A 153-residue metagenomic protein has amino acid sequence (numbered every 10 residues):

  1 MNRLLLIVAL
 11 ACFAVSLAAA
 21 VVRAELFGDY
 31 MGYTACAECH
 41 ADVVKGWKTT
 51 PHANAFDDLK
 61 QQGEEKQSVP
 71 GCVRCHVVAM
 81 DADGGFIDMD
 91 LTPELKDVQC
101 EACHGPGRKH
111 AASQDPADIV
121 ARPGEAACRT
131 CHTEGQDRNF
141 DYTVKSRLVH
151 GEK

Functional and structural regions predicted by a protein language model:
M1-I7: Positively charged n-region of N-terminal signal peptides that target proteins for export
I7-S16: Bacterial N-terminal signal peptides
A20-P123, F140-K153: Sequence context of c-type cytochrome heme-c attachment sites
R129-N139, K145: Domain-level detector of nuclease and nuclease-like folds in predominantly extracellular/periplasmic contexts
